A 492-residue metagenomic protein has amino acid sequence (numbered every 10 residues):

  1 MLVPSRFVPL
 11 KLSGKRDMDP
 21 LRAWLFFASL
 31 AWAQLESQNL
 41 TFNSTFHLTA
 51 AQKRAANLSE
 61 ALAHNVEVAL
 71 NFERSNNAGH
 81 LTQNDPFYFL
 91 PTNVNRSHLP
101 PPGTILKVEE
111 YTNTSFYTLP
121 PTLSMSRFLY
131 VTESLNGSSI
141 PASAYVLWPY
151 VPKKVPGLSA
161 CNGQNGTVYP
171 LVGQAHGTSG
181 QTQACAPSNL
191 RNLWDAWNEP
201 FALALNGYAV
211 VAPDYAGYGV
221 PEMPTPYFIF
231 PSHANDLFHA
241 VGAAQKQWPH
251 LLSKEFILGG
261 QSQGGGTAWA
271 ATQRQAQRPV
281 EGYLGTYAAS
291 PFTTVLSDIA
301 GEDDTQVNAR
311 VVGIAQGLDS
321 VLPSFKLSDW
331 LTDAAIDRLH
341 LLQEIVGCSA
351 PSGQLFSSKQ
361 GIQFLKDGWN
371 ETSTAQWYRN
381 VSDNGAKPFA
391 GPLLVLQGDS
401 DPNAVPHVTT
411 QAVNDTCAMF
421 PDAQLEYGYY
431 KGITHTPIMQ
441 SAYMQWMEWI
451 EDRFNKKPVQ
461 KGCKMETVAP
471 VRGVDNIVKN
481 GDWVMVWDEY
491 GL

Functional and structural regions predicted by a protein language model:
Q34-K153: Catalytic-loop region of hydrolases
L48-L81, A289-K387: Accessory cap/linker subdomain of secreted extracellular hydrolases
L135-S143, L147-L205: Short, surface-exposed "cap/lid" segments of acyl-processing enzymes
Y227-W248: Alpha/beta-hydrolase active-site loop
A243-N308: Primarily recognizes the serine-hydrolase "nucleophile elbow" in alpha/beta-hydrolase and SGNH/GDSL folds
Q376-W377, T410-N414, A418-L492: C-terminal catalytic histidine-bearing segment of alpha/beta-hydrolase fold enzymes
F389, L394-Q397, D401: Short beta-strand/loop motif that positions the catalytic acidic residue of the alpha/beta-hydrolase fold
P402-V408: Conserved alpha/beta-hydrolase "acid-adjacent" motif
